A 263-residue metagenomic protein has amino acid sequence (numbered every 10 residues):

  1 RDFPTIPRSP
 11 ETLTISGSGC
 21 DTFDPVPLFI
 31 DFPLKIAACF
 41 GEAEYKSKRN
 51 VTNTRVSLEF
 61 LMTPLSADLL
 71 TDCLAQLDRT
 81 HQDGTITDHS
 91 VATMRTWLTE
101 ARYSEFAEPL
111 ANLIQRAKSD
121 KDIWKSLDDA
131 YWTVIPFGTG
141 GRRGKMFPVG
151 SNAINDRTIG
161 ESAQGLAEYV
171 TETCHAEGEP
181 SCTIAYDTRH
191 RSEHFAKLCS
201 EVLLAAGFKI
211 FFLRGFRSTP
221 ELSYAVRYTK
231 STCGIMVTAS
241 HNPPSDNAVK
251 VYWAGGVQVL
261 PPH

Functional and structural regions predicted by a protein language model:
D2, D21-D24, D31, Y45 (+1 more regions): Intrinsic-disorder-associated, low-complexity terminal segments enriched in Asp/Asn/His/Tyr and depleted of Lys/Arg
P4, P10-L13, C20, L28 (+1 more regions): Intrinsic low-complexity, disordered N-terminal segments enriched in polar/charged/small residues
T12, Y45-V56: Short alpha-helix boundary/capping segments
L13, C20-T22, V51, L61: Low-complexity, intrinsically disordered segments with a bias for serine/threonine
G17-G19, G41: Residue-identity detector for glycine
K35-I36, N50: Polybasic, lysine-rich low-complexity intrinsically disordered segments
A38-E44: Residue-level detector of structural "landmarks"
N53-H263: Non-catalytic beta/alpha edge segments that cap or flank active sites
